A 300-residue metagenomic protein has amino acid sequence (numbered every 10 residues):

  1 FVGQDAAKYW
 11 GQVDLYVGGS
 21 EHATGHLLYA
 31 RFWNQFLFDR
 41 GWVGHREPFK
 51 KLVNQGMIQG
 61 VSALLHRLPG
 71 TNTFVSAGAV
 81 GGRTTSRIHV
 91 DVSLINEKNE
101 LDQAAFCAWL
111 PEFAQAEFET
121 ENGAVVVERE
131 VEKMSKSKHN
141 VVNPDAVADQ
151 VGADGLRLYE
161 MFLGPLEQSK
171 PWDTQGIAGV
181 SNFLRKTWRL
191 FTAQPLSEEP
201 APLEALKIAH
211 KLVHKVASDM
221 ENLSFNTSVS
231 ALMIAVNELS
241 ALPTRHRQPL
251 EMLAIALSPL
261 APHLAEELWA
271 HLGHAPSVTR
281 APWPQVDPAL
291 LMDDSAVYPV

Functional and structural regions predicted by a protein language model:
F1-Y16, S137-H139: Active-site-adjacent "gating/activation" loops or surface patches in catalytic cores
V2, R40-K50: Glycine-rich phosphate/pyrophosphate-binding loops and their adjacent beta-strand/loop elements at enzyme active sites
Q12-A30: N-terminal catalytic cores of NTP/NDP-binding nucleotidyl/phosphoryl-transfer enzymes
L27, R31-R40: Alpha-helical support elements that line or immediately flank enzyme active sites and cofactor-binding pockets
L28, W42-R46, A146-V300: Helix-rich, typically C-terminal accessory recognition domains appended to large enzymatic cores
K50-G56, M134: Extended hydrophobic secondary-structure segments that form protein cores and membrane-embedded regions
N54-L64, S258: Short, conserved secondary-structure transition motifs
V61, T73-L206: Catalytic adenosine-cofactor/nucleotide-binding cores of aminoacyl-tRNA synthetases and other
